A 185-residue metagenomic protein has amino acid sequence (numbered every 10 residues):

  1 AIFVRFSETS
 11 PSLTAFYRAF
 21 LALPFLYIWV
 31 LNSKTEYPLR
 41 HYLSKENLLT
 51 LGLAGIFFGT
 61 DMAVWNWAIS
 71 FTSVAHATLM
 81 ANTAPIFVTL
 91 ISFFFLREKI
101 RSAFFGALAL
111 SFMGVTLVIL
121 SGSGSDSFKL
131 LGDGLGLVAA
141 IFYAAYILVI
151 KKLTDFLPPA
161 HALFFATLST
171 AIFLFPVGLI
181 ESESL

Functional and structural regions predicted by a protein language model:
A1-Y17, I56, V64, S125-K152 (+1 more regions): Glycine-/small-residue-enriched transmembrane alpha-helix faces in small-molecule transporters and effluxers
I2, F20, Y27, G55 (+6 more regions): Hydrophobic/small/kink-forming positions within alpha-helical transmembrane segments of polytopic membrane proteins
I2-S10, Y37-R40, W67-S70, I119-L131 (+1 more regions): Membrane-interface helix termini and inter-helical loops of multi-pass transporters
F6-T14, A63-A81, L157-A160: Structural motif at transmembrane-helix junctions in multi-pass transporters
S7, T14, R18, A68 (+5 more regions): Hydrophobic/aromatic residues within transmembrane alpha-helices of multi-pass small-molecule transporters
L26, V30, I91, I100-G122 (+3 more regions): Hydrophobic transmembrane alpha-helices of multi-pass small-molecule transport proteins
P38-V64, L131-A139, L185: Loop-to-transmembrane-helix transition segments
L49, T78-A81, R97-L117, D126-D133: Loop-to-transmembrane alpha-helix entry segments
